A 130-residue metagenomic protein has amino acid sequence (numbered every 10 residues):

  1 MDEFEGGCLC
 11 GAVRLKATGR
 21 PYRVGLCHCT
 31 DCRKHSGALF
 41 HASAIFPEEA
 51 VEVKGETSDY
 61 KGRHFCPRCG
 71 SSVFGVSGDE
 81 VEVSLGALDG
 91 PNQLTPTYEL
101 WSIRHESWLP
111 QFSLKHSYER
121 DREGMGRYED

Functional and structural regions predicted by a protein language model:
M1-G7, A12-D130: A short Gly-Trp-Pro
